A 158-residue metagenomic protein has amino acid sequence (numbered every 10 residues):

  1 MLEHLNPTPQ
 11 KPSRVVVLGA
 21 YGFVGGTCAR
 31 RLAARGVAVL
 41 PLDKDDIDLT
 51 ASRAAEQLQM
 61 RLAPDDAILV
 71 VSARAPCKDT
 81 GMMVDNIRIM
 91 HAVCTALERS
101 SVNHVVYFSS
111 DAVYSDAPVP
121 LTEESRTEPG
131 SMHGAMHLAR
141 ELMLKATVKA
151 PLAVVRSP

Functional and structural regions predicted by a protein language model:
L5-R35: N-terminal Rossmann NAD(P)H-binding glycine-rich loop of SDR-like oxidoreductase domains
R14, D66-A67, H104: Structural motif
L18, L42, V71-S72, V105-D111 (+1 more regions): SDR active-site strand-loop-helix element
V39-L58: Adenosine-cofactor binding site in Rossmann-like domains, unifying the SAM/SAH pocket of S-adenosylmethionine-dependent
A51, D85, I89-V93, H104 (+1 more regions): Conserved cofactor-binding/catalytic machinery of classical short-chain dehydrogenase/reductase
S52-R88, A92, R99: NAD(P)H-binding glycine-rich loop region in Rossmannoid oxidoreductase-like domains and their noncatalytic homologs
H91-M132, A153: Conserved Rossmann-fold NAD(P)-dependent oxidoreductase catalytic core, especially the SDR/UDP-sugar
E128-A153: Active-site Tyr-X1-5-Lys
